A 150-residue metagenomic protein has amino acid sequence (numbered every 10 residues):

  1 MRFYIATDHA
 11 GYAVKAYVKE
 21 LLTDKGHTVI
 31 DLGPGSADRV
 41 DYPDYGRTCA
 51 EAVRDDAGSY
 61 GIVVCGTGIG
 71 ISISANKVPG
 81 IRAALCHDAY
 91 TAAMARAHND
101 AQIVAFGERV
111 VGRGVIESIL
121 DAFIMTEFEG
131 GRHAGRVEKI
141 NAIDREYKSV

Functional and structural regions predicted by a protein language model:
R2, A13, I30-L32: Helix-termini ("caps") and immediately adjacent flexible loops/tails, especially at membrane-solvent interfaces
Y4-A6, A10-A13, A89-V150: C-terminal binding/interaction regions
A13-D24: Short, solvent-exposed amphipathic alpha-helices that sit in or adjacent to ligand/effector-binding or catalytic
A13-V14, V40, G70, G114: Residues that form or flank phosphate/diphosphate-binding pockets in enzymes that use nucleotide phosphates
T28-R39: A short beta-strand-loop structural module common to alpha/beta enzyme folds
Y45-L85: Helix-adjacent hinge/juxtasegments
